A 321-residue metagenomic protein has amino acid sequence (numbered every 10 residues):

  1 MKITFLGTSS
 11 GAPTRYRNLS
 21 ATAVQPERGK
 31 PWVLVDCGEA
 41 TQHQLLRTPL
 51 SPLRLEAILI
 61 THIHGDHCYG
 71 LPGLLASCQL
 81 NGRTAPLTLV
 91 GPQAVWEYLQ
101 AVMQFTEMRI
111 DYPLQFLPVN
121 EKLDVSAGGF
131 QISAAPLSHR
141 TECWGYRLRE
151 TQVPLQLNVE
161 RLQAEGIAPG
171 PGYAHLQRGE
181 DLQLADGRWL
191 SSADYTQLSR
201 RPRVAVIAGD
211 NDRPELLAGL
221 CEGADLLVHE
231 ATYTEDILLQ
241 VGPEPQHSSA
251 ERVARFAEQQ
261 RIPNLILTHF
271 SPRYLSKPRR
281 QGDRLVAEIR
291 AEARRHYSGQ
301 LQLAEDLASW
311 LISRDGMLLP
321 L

Functional and structural regions predicted by a protein language model:
M1-T48, T84-P86, Y146-L148, L155 (+2 more regions): Conserved beta-strand hairpin/beta-sheet module of binuclear metal-dependent hydrolase folds, prominently
T4, V90, Q115-N120, S133-A135 (+1 more regions): General small-molecule cofactor/ligand-binding pocket signal
R15-Y16, F130-I207, N211-G219, L226-V228: Active-site-proximal loop/helix segment associated with metal-binding centers of metalloenzymes
V35-G38, L55-H64, P92, A205-N211 (+3 more regions): Active-site neighborhood of phospho(di)ester-bond hydrolases with catalytic His/Asp-centered motifs
E39-V90, P118-N120: Active-site metal-binding motif and surrounding structural segment of the metallo-beta-lactamase
R83-P118: Active-site neighborhood of divalent metal-dependent phosphoester bond hydrolases
E121, R213-L321: Binuclear metal-ion centers of metallo-dependent hydrolases, dominated by the metallo-beta-lactamase
V125-A135, R314-L321: Short, surface-exposed amphipathic charged segments that create phosphate/polyanion-binding patches used for binding
